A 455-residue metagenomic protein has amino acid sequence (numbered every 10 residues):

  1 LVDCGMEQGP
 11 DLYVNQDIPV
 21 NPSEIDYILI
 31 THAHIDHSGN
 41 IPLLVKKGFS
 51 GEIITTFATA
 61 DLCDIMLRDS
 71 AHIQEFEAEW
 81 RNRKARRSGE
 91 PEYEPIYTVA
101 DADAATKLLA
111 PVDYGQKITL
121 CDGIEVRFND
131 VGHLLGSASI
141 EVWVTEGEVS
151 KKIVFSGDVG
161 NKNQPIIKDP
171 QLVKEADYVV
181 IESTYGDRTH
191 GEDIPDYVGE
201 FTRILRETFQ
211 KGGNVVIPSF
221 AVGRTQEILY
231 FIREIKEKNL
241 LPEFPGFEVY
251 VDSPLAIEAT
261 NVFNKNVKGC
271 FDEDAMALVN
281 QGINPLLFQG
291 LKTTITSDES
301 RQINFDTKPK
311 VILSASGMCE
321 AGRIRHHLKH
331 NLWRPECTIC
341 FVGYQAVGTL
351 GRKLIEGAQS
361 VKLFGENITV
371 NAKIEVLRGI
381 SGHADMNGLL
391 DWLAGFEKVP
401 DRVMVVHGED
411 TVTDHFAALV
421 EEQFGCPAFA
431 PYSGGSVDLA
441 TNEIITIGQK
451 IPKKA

Functional and structural regions predicted by a protein language model:
L1-L29, S38, V45-E227, R233-F244: His/Asp/Glu-rich metal-coordinating catalytic cores of metallo-dependent phosphodiesterases/hydrolases acting on
G48-E52, K211-G213, F244-F247, E336-C337 (+2 more regions): A short helix->loop->beta-strand "cap" motif at the edges of active sites that frequently abuts
E52-A60, R83, V180, P245-E258 (+2 more regions): Short internal beta-strands
Q74-E79, V267-Q281, K362, I445-A455: A polyampholytic, Gly/Pro-enriched intrinsically disordered region
I124-F128, V262-C270, L390-D391, A440-I451: Short, surface-exposed amphipathic charged segments that create phosphate/polyanion-binding patches used for binding
T202-V347, K362: Hard-cation-handling environments
K362-L393: Generic long, charged, amphipathic alpha-helical segments
L389-C426: C-terminal structured "cap/appendage" subdomains that terminate the fold
